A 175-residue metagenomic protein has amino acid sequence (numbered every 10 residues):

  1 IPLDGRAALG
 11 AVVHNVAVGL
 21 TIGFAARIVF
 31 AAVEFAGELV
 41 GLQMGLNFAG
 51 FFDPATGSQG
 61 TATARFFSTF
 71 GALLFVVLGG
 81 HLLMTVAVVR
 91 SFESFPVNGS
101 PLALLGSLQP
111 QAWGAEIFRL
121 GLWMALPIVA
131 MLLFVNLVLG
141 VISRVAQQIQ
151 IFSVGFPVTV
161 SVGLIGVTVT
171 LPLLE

Functional and structural regions predicted by a protein language model:
I1-E175: Hydrophobic alpha-helical segments and their helix-loop boundaries in membrane and membrane-proximal proteins
